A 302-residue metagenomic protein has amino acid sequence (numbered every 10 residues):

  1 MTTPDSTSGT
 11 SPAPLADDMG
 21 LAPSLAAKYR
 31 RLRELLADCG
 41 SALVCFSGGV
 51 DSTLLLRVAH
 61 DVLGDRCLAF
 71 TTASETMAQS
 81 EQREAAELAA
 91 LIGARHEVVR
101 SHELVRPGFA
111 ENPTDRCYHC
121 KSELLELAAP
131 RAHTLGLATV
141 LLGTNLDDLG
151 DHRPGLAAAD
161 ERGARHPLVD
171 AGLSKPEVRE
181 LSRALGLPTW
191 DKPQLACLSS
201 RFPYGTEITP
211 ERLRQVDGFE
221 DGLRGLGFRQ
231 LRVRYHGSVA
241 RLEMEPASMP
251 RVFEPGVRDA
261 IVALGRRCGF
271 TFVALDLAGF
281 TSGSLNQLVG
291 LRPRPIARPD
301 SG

Functional and structural regions predicted by a protein language model:
T2-A184, G225, A240, G256-F270 (+2 more regions): ATP-dependent adenylation/nucleotidyltransferase module used to activate substrates
L104, P203-G205, A247-M249: A short, flexible beta-alpha/helix-coil linker loop
V140-G143, C197-L198, R232-R234, E243: Short, conserved beta-strand edge motifs with alternating hydrophobic and charged residues
V169-L223, G227-R232: Mid-to-C-terminal catalytic subdomains of enzymes that bind/position adenosyl phosphate moieties or nucleic-acid
R214-G302: Auxiliary Fe-S-binding modules of radical SAM enzymes
